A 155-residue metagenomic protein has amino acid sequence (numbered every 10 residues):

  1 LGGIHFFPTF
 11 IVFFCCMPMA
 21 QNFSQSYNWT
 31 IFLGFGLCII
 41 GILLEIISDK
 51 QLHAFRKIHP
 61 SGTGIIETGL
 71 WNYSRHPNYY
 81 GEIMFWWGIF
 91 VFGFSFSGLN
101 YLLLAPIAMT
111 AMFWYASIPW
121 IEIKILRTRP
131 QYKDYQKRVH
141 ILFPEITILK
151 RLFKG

Functional and structural regions predicted by a protein language model:
L1-H5: Alpha-helical membrane-spanning segments of integral membrane proteins, especially the hydrophobic core of TM bundles
T9-Q51, R56-G155: Hydrophobic transmembrane alpha-helices
